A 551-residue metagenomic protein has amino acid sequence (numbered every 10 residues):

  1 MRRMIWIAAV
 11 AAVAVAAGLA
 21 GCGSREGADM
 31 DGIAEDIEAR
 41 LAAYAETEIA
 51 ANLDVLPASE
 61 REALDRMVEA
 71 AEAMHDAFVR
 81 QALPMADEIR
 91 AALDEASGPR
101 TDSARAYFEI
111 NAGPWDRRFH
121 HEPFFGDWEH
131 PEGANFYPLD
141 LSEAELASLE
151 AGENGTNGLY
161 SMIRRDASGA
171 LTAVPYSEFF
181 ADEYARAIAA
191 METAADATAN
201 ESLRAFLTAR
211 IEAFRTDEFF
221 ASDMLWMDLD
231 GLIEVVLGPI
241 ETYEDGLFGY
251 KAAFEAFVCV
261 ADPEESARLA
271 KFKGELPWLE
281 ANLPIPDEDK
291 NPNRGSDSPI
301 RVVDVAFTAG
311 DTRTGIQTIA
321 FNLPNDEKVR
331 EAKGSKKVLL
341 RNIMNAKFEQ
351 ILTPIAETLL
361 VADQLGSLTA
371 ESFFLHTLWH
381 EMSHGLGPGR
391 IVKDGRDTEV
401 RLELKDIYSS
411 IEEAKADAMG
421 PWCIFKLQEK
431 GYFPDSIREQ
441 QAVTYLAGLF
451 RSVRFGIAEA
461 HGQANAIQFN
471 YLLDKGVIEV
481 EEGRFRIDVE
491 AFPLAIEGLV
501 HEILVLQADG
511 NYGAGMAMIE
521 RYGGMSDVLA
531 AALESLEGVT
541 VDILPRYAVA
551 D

Functional and structural regions predicted by a protein language model:
G18-G21: C-terminal motif of bacterial Sec signal peptides marking the signal peptidase cleavage site
D29-F206: N-terminal helix-rich structural modules
Y176-L365, T369: Contiguous, non-catalytic segments that form substrate-binding/exosite surfaces or channel walls
N200, S409-K426: An active-site-proximal "capping" alpha-helix that borders the catalytic cofactor pocket
L375-G389, A416, P421: Active-site recognition of the HExxH zinc-binding catalytic motif
P388-A414: Post-HEXXH active-site segment of zinc metalloproteases
P421-A517: Long, well-structured alpha-helical subdomains associated with metal-dependent extracellular/ecto-lumenal hydrolases
L504-D551: Extended, compositionally biased alpha-helical segments that mediate assembly or anchoring
